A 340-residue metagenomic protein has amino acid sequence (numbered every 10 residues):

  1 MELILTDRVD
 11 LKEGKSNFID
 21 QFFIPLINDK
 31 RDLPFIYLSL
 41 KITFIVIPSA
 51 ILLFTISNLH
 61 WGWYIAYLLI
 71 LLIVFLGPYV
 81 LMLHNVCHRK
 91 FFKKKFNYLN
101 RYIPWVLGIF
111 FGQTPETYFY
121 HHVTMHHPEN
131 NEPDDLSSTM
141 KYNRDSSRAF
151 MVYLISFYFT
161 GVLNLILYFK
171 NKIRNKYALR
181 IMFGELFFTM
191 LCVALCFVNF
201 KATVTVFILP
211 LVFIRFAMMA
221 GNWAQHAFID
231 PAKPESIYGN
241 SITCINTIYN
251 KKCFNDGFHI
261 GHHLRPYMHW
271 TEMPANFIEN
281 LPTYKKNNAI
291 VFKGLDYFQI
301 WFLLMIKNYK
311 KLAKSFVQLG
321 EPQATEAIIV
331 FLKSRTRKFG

Functional and structural regions predicted by a protein language model:
M1-M82, V86-R89, R101, W105-V204 (+1 more regions): Non-catalytic, topology-defining segments of multipass membrane proteins
S57, L69, N100, L211 (+3 more regions): Hydrophobic alpha-helical segments, principally membrane-spanning helices and signal/leader peptides
S57-A66, T203-V206, A232-I248: Short, motif-level signal for alpha-helix interfacial/capping segments enriched in acidic residues and aromatics/proline
I73-C87, T114-Y118, G161, L209-E235 (+1 more regions): Transmembrane alpha-helical segments that form the membrane-embedded catalytic/substrate-channel core of multi-pass
P78-F92, H122-N131, G221-I229, D256-W270: Acidic (Asp/Glu-rich) catalytic motifs at the cytosolic membrane interface
K94-N97: Glycine- and small hydrophobic-enriched segments that form the cores of compact globular domains
A202, V206-P210, M218, N246 (+1 more regions): Short, surface-exposed loop/turn motifs that are enriched in glycine and acidic residues and include a nearby proline
Q225-Y284, A289-F292: Active-site/pore-lining binding-face segments in mid-to-C-terminal subdomains
